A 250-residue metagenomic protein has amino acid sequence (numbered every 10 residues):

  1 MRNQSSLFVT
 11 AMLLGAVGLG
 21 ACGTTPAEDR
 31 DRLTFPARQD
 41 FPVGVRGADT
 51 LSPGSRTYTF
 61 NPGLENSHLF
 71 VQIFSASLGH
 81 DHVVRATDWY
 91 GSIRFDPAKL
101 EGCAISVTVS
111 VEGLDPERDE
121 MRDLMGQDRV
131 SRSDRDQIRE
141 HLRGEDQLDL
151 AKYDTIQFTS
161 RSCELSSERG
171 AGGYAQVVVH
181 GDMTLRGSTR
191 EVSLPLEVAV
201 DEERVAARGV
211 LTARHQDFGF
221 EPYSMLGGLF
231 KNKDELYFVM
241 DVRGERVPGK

Functional and structural regions predicted by a protein language model:
M1-V9: Bacterial N-terminal signal peptides that target proteins for export
T10-G20: Bacterial N-terminal signal peptides
C22-K250: Low-complexity, acidic/polar, glycine-enriched regions of mature
